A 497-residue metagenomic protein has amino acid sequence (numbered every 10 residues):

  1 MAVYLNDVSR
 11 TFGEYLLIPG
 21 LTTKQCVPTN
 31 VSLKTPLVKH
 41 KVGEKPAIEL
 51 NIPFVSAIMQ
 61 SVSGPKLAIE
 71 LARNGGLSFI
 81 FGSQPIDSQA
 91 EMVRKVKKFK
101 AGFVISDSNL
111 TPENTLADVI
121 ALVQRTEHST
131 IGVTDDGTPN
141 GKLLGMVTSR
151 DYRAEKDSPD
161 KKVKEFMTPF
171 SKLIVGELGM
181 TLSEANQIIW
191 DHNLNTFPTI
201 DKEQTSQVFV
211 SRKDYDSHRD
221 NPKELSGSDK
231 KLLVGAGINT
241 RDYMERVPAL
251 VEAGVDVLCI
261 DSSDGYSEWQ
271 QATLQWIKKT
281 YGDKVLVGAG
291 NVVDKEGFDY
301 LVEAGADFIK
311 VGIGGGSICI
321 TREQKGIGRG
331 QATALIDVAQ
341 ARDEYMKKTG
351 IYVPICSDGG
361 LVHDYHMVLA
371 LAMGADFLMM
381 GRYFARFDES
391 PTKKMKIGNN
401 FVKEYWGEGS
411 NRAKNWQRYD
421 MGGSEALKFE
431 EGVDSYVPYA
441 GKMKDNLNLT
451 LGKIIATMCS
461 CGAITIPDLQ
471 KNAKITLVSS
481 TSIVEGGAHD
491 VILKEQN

Functional and structural regions predicted by a protein language model:
M1-L21, S108-T111, G176-E177, S183-Q187 (+3 more regions): Alpha/beta catalytic cores of nucleotide-metabolism and tRNA/nucleoside-modifying enzymes
T29-L50, A57-M59, S88-H128, V133-D136 (+4 more regions): Bateman/CBS regulatory modules and CBS-like beta-alpha motifs in cytosolic regions of diverse proteins
G43, A47, A72, K97 (+8 more regions): Surface-exposed amphipathic alpha-helices with a cationic face
A47-S56, G102-D107, F170, G227-G237 (+3 more regions): Short beta-strand/loop segments at the ligand-binding rim of alpha/beta enzyme cores
K66-I69, Y243-A253, V287, V292-V311 (+1 more regions): Catalytic cores of alpha/beta
R73-S88, K202, V255-S267, D307-K325 (+1 more regions): Glycine-rich phosphate-binding active-site loops on the catalytic face of alpha/beta enzymes
F79-Q84, S108-T111, T130-G132, V175-E177 (+6 more regions): Catalytic beta/alpha-barrel core
Q84-K95, N140, E155-D160, T181-S183 (+6 more regions): Active-site-adjacent beta->alpha loops and helix N-cap segments on the catalytic face of soluble alpha/beta enzymes
